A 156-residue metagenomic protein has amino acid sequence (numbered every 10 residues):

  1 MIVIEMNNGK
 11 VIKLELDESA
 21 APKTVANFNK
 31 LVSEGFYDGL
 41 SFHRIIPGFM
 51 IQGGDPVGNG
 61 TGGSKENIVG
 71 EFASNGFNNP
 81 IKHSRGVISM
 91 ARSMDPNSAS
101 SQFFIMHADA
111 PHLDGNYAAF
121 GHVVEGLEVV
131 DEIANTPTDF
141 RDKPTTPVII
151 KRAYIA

Functional and structural regions predicted by a protein language model:
M1-A156: Cyclophilin-like peptidyl-prolyl cis-trans isomerases
